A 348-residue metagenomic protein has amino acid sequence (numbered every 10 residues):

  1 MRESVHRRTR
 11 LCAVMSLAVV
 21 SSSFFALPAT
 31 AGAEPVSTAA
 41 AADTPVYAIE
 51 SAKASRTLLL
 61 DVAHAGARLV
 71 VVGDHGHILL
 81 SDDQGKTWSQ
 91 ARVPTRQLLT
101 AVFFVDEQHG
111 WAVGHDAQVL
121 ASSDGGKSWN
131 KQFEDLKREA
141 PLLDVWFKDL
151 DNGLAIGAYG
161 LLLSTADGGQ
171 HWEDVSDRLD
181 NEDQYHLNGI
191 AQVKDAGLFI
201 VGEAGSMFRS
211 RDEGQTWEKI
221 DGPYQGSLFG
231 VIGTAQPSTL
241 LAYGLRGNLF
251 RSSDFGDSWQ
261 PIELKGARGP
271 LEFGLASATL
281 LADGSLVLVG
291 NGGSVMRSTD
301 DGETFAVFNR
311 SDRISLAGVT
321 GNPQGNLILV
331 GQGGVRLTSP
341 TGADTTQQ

Functional and structural regions predicted by a protein language model:
E3-S16: Bacterial N-terminal signal peptides that target proteins for export
A13-A26: Bacterial N-terminal signal peptides
A31-Q348: Residue-level hotspots at or immediately adjacent to binding/recognition sites across diverse folds
